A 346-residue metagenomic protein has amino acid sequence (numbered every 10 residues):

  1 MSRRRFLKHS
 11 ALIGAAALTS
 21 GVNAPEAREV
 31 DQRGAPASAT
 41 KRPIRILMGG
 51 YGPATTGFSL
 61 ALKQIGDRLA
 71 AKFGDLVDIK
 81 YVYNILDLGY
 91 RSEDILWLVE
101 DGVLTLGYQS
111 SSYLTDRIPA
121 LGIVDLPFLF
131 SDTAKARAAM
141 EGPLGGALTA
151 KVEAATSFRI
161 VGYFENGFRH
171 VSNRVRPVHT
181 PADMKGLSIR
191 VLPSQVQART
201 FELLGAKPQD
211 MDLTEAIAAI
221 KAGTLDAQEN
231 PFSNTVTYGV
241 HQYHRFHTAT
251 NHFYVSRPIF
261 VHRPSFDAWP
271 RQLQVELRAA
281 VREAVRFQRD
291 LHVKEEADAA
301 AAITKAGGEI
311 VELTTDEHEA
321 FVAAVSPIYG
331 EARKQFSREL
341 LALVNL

Functional and structural regions predicted by a protein language model:
S2-K135, E153-A154, F158-L346: N-terminal secretory/targeting leader peptides
S131-A150: A gly/proline- and charged-residue-enriched helix-loop-helix capping module
